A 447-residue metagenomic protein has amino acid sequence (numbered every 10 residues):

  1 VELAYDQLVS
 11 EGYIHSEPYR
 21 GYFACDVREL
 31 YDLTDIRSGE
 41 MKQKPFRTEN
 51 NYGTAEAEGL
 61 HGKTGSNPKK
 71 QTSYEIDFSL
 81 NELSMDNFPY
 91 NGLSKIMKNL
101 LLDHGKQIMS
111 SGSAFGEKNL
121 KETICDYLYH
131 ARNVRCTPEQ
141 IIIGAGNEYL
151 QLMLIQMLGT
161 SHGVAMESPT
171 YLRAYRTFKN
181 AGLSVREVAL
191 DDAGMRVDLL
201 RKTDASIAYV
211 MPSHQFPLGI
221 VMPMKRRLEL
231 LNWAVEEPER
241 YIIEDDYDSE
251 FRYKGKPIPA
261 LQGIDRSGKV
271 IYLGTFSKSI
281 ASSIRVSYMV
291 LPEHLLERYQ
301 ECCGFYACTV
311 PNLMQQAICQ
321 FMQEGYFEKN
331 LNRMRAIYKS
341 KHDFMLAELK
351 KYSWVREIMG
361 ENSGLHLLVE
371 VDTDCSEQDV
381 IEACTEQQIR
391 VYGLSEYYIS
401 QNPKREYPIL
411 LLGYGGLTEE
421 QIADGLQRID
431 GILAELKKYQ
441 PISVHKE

Functional and structural regions predicted by a protein language model:
E2-K98, G304-P311, M322, N332 (+6 more regions): N-terminal basic, amphipathic alpha-helical segments
M97-E239, E250, K256-I264, Y338 (+1 more regions): Conserved core of the PLP fold type I
I141, R240, V270, V355-R356 (+1 more regions): Short, conserved active-site loop motifs that form the nucleotide-linked donor/cofactor pocket
S168, L172-T177, Y241, R252 (+9 more regions): A generic "structured core" feature
P257-F276, E297-R298, L410: Conserved active-site segment immediately N-terminal to the catalytic lysine that forms the internal aldimine
V270-K351, E357-E361: PLP-dependent aminotransferase class I/II
